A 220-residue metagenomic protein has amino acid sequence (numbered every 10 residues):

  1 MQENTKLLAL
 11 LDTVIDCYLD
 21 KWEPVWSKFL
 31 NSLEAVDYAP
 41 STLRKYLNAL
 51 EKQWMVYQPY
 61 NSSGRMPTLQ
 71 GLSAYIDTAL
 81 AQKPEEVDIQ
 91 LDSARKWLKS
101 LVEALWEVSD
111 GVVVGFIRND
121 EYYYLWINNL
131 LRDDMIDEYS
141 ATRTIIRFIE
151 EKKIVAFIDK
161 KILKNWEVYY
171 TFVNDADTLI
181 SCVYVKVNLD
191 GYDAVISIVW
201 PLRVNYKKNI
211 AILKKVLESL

Functional and structural regions predicted by a protein language model:
M1-T13: Short alpha-helical segments that sit at the start of domains
Q2, W22, P59, S63 (+4 more regions): Catalytic cores of large soluble enzymes that bind and process phosphate-bearing ligands
T5, V25, Y38, I136-S140 (+1 more regions): Short coil/turn linker and secondary-structure boundary residues
L8, W54-M55, V112-V114: Structural motif
D12-D16, D20, P24-T78: N-terminal helix-turn-helix
S73, L80-L220: Intrinsically disordered, acidic Ser/Thr/Pro-rich low-complexity regulatory segments
